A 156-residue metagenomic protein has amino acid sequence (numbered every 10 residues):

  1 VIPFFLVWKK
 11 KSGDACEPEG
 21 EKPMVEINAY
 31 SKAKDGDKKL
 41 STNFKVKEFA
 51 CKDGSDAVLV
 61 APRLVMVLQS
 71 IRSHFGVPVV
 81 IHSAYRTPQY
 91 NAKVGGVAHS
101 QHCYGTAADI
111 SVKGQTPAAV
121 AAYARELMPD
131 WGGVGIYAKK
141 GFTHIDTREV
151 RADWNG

Functional and structural regions predicted by a protein language model:
V1-P3: Hydrophobic alpha-helical topogenic segments used for membrane insertion/localization
L6-W8, C16-H74, K140, R148-G156: Extracytoplasmic cell-surface/polysaccharide-interacting catalytic and binding patches
V7-W8, H99-G156: Catalytic cores and adjacent binding grooves of peptidoglycan-active enzymes
Y30, N43, K47-K52, P88 (+4 more regions): Surface-exposed loop/turn and secondary-structure junction residues enriched for glycine/proline
G36, L40, I81, Y90 (+3 more regions): Glycine-rich, flexible loop/turn motifs
K52-G54, V79-Y85, Q115-A119: N-terminal start-of-chain detector that recognizes signal peptides and the immediate post-cleavage beginning
R63-G95: Extended, low-complexity, intrinsically disordered C-terminal regulatory tails of eukaryotic serine/threonine kinases
